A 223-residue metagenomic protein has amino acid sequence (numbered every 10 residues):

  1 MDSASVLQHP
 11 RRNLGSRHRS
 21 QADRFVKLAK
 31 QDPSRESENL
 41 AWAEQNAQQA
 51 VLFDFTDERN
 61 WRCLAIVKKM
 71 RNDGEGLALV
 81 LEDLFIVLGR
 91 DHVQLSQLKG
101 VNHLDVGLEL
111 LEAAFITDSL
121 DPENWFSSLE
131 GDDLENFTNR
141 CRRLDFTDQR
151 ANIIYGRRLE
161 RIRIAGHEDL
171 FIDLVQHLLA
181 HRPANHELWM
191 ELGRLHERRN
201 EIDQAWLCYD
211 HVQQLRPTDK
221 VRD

Functional and structural regions predicted by a protein language model:
M1-L28, D32-R35, L79-D173, D203-W206 (+1 more regions): Intrinsically disordered, low-complexity, charge-biased linker/tail regions
N39-A50, F137-C141, F171-L178: Amphipathic alpha-helices of TPR/Sel1-like and other helical repeat/solenoid scaffolds
W42, Q49, D83, L174-H177 (+3 more regions): The canonical alpha-helical register within tetratricopeptide repeats
T56-D57, P183-H186, P217-V221: Short coil/turn motifs that N-cap or connect alpha-helices
K68, I162-R163, H196: The core hydrophobic/aromatic register in alpha-helical repeat solenoids, strongest for pentatricopeptide repeats
